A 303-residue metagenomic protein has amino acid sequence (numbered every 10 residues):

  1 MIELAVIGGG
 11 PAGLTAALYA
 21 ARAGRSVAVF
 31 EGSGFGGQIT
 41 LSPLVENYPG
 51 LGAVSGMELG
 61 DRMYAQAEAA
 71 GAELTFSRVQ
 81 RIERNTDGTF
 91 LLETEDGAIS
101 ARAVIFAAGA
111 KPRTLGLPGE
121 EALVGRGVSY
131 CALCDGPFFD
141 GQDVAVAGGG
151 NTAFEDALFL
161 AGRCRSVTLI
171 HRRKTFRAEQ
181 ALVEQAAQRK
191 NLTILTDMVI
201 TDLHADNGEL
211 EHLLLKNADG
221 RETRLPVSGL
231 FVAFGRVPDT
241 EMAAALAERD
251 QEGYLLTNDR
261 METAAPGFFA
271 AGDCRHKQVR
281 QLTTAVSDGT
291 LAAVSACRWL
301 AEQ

Functional and structural regions predicted by a protein language model:
M1-I7, A23, A28, L74-Q142 (+3 more regions): FAD-binding core/adjacent interface of flavoenzyme oxidoreductases
I2-A70, F154-E179: Beta1-alpha1 glycine-rich phosphate/pyrophosphate-binding loop at the start of Rossmann-like nucleotide-binding domains
G10-P11, G34, A110-P112, G150-T152 (+1 more regions): Residue-level detector of alpha-helix initiation sites
A17-L18, L41, G116-G119, A157-F159 (+3 more regions): Short amphipathic alpha-helical segments
A67-T94, A98-A101, G162-D259, R298-E302: A Rossmann-like FAD-binding core segment of flavoenzymes
G116, A122-F138, F234-Q281, D288-L291 (+1 more regions): FAD-site-proximal beta/loop scaffold in flavoenzymes
D135-G162: Conserved FAD-binding catalytic core of PHBH/FMO-like flavoproteins
